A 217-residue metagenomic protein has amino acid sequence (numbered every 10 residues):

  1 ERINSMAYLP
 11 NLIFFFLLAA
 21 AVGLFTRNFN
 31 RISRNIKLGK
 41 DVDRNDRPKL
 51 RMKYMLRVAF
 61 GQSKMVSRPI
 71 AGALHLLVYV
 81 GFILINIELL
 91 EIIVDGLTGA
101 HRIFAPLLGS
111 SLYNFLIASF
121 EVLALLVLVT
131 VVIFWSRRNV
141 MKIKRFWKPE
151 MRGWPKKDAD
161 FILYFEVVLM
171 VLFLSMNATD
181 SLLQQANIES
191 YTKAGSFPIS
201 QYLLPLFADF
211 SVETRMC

Functional and structural regions predicted by a protein language model:
R2-C217: Membrane-embedded alpha-helical bundles of multi-pass integral membrane proteins
